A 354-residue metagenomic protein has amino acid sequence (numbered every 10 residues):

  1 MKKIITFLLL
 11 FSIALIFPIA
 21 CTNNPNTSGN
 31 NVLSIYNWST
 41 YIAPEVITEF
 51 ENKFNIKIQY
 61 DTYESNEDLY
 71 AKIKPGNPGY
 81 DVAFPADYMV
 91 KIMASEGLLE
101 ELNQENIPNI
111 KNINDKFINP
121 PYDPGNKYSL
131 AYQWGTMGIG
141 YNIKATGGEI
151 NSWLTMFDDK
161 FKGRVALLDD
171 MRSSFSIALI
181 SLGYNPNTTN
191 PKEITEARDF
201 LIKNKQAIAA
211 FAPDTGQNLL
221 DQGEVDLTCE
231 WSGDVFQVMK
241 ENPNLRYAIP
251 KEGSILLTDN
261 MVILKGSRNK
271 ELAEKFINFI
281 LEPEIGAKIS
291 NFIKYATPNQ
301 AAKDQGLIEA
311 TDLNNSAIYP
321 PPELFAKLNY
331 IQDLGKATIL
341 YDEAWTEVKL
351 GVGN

Functional and structural regions predicted by a protein language model:
M1-V32, G353-N354: Short, low-complexity disordered leader/linker segments with a strong preference for bacterial N-terminal type II
N24-I92: Early extracytoplasmic/lumenal segment of secretory-pathway proteins
Y36, G79-E224: Extracytoplasmic ligand-binding site segments that recognize negatively charged/polar headgroups
M89-I92, D221, L227-N244: A ligand-binding cleft/hinge motif common to bilobed small-molecule-binding domains
E100-K111, S129, N244-I255, L264-S267: Short beta-strand->loop
I194-K203, E241-K265, T311: Periplasmic-binding protein-like
L264-F325: Mature extracytoplasmic/periplasmic domains
P322-N354: Conserved C-terminal helix/tail region of periplasmic/extracytoplasmic solute-binding proteins
